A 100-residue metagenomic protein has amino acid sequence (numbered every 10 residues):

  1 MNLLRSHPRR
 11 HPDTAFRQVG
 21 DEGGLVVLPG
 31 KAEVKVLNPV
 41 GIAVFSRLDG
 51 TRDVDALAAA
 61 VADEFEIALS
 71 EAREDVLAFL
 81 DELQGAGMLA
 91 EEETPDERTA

Functional and structural regions predicted by a protein language model:
M1-I42, E92, D96: Acidic, low-complexity/disordered tracts enriched in E/D and polar residues
G30-A100: Long, charge-rich, low-complexity alpha-helical segments
